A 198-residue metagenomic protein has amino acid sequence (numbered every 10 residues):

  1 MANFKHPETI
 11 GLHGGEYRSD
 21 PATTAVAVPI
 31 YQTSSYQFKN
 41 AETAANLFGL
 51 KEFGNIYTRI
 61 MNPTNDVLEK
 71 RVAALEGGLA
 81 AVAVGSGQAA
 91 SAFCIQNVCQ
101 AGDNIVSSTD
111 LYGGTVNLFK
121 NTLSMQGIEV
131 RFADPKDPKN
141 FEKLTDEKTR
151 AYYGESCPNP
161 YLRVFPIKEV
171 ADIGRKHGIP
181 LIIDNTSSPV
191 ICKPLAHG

Functional and structural regions predicted by a protein language model:
A2, G11-H13, R18-S19, A81-G198: Conserved PLP-enzyme active-site core in the AAT-like
A2-N62, K70-R71: N-terminal "arm"/small-domain region of PLP-dependent enzymes with the aminotransferase-like
A25-V26, G77, Q126: Short, basic and Ser/Thr-rich N-terminal targeting/leader segments
N40-A92, G114-N121: Conserved N-terminal alpha-helix of the aminotransferase class I/II PLP-enzyme fold
